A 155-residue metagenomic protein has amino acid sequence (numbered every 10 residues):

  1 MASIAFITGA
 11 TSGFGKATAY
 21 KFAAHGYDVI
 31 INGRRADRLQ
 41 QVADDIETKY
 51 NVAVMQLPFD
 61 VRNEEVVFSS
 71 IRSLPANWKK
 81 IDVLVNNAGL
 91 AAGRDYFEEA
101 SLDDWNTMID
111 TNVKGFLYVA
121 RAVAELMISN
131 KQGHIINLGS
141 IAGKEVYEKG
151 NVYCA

Functional and structural regions predicted by a protein language model:
T11-S12: Conserved glycine-rich cofactor-binding loop
Y27-Q41: Conserved glycine-rich Rossmann-like NAD(P)H-binding loop of the short-chain dehydrogenase/reductase
P58-S70, L102: The beta1-alpha1 cofactor-binding region of Rossmann-like NAD(H)/NADP(H)-dependent oxidoreductases
D95-F97, D104-I109: Substrate-binding pocket helix/loop in short-chain dehydrogenase/reductase
A100, V146-C154: Active-site loop-to-helix junction immediately N-terminal to the catalytic Tyr of the SDR YXXXK motif in Rossmann-fold
A120-R121: A short, exposed helix-loop element centered on a Lys and neighboring polar residues
S140: Residue(s) in the substrate-gating loop at a strand-loop-helix junction that position the organic substrate next
